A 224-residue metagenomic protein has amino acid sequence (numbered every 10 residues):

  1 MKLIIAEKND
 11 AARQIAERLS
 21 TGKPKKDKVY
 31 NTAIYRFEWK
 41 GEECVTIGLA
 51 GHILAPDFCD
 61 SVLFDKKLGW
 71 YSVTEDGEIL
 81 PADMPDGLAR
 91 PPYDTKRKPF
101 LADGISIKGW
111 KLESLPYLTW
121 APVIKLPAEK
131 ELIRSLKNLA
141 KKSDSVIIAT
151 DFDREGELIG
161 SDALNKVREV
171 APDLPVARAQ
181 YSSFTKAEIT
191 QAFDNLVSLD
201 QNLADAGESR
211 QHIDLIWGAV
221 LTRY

Functional and structural regions predicted by a protein language model:
M1-Y224: Intrinsically disordered, low-complexity regulatory segments
